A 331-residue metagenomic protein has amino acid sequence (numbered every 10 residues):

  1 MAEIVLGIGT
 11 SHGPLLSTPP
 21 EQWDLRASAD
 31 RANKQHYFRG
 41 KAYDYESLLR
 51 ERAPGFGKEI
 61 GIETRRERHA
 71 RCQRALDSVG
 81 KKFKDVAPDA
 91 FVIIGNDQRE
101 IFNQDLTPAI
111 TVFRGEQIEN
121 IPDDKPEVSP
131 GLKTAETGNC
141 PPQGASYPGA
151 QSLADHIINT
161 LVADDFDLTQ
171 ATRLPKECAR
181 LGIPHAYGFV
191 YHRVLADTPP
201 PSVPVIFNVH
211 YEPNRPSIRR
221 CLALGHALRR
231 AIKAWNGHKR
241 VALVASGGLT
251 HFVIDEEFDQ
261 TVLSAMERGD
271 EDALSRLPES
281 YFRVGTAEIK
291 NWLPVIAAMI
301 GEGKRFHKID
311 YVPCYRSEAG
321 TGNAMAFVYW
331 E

Functional and structural regions predicted by a protein language model:
M1-V86, P108-H226, A231-A234, I254-E331: Flexible, D/E/H-enriched segments
H12-P14, G95-Q98: Short glycine-rich, polar/acidic loop-and-turn segments at beta strand-coil junctions
D89-G95, V205, K239-G247: Beta-strand elements within well-structured catalytic alpha/beta cores of enzymes that handle phosphate/sulfate esters
D97-R99, L249-T250: Catalytic metal-binding/acid-base residues of hydrolase active sites
N103: Active-site pocket-lining segments that scaffold enzyme catalytic pockets across diverse folds
K233, A242, S246, T250-D255: A contiguous pocket-lining binding segment that forms or flanks enzyme active sites
